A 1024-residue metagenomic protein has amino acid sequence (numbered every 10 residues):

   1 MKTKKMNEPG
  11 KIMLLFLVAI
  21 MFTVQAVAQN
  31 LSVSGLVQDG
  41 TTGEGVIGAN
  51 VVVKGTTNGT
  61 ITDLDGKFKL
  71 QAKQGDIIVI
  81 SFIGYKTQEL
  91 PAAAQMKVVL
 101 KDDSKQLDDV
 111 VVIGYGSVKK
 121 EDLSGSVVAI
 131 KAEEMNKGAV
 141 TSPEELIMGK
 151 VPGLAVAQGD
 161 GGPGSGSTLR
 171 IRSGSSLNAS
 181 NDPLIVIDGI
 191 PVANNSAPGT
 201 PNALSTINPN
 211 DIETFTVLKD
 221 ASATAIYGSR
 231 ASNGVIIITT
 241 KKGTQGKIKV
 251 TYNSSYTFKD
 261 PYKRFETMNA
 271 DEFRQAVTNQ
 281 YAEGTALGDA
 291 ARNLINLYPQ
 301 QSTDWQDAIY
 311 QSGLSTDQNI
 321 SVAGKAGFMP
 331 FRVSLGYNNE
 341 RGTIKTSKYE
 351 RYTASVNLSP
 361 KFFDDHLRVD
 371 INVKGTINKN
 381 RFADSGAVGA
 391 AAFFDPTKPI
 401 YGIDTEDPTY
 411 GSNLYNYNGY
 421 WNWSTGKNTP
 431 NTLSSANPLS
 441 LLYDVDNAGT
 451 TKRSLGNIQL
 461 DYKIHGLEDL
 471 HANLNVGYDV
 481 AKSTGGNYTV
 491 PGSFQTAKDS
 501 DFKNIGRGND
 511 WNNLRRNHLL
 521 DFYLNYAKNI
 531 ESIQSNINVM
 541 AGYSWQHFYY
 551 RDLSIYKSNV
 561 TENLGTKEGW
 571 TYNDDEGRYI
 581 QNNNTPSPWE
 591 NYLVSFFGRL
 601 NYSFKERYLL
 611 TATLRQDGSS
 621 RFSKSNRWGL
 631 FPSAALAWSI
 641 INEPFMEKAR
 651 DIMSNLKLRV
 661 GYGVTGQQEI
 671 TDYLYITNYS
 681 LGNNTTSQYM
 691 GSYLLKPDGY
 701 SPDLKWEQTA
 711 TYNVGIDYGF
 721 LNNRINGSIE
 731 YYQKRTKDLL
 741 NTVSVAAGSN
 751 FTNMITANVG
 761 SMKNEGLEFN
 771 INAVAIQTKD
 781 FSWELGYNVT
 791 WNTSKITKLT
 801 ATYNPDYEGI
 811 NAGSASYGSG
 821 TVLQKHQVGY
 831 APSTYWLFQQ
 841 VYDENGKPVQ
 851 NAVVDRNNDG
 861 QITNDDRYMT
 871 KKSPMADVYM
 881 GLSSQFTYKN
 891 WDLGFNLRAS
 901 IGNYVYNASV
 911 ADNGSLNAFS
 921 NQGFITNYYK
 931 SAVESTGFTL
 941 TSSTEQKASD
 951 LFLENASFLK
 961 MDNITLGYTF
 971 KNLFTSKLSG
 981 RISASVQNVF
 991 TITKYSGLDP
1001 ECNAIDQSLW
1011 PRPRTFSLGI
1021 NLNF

Functional and structural regions predicted by a protein language model:
M1-T376, D384-S385, N428-T429, L455-G456 (+5 more regions): Short, small/polar-rich motifs associated with maturation and membrane association, primarily at protein termini
G243-I248, G327-M329, F363-V369, D384 (+10 more regions): Short loop/turn motifs that connect adjacent beta-strands in outer-membrane beta-barrel proteins
T251-Q300, S554-Y556, V774-P874: Conserved small-residue
P261, L297-G336, E340-S347, T353-T432 (+8 more regions): Flexible loop and strand-edge segments within Gram-negative outer membrane beta-barrel domains
D271-Q301, A390-S440, P491-G506, R551-N583 (+8 more regions): Surface-exposed loop/turn segments flanking beta-strands in extracellular/periplasmic regions
N293-L294, Q306, S435, L439 (+3 more regions): Extracytoplasmic gating/loop element in the C-terminal half of outer-membrane beta-barrel translocons and assembly
Q311-P330, L335-N338, Y352, L433-N487 (+15 more regions): Outer-membrane beta-barrel transmembrane strands
G342-S355, H366, N372-T376, F382-D384 (+6 more regions): Small-side-chain secondary-structure face that scaffolds active or pore-lining regions
